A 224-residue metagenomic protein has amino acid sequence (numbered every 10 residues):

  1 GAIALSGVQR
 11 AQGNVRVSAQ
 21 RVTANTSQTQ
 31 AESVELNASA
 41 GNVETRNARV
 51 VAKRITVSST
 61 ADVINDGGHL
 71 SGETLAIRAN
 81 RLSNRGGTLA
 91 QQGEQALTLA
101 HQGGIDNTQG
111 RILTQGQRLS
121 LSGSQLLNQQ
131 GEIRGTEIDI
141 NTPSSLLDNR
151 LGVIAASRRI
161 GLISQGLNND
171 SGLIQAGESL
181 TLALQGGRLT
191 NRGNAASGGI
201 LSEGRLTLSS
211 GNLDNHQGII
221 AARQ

Functional and structural regions predicted by a protein language model:
G1-L5, Q9-A11, V15-R16, R21-Q30 (+22 more regions): Extracellular beta-strand scaffolds
